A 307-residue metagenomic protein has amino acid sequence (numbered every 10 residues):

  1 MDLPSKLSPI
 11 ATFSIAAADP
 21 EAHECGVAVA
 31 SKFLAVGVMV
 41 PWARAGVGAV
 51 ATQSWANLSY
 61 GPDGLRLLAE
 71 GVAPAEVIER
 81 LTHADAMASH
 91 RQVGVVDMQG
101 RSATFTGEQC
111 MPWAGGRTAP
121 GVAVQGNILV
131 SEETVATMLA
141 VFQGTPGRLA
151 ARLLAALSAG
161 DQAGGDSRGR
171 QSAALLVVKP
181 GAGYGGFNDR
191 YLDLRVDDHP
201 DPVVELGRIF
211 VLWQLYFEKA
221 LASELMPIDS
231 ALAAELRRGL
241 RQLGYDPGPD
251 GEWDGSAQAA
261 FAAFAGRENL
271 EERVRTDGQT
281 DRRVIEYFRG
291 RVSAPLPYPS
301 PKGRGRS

Functional and structural regions predicted by a protein language model:
D2-S230: N-terminal nucleophile
S5, I15, H23, T106 (+8 more regions): A broad "ordered helical/assembly scaffold" signature
I10, S102, N188, F261 (+2 more regions): Generic intrinsically disordered, low-complexity segments enriched for polar/acidic and small residues
A73, H90, L270-R273, P301: Secondary-structure boundary/capping residues
L225-G290: Short acidic, glycine/serine/threonine-rich helix-capping segments at coil-helix boundaries
S293-S307: Intrinsic disorder/low-complexity segments
